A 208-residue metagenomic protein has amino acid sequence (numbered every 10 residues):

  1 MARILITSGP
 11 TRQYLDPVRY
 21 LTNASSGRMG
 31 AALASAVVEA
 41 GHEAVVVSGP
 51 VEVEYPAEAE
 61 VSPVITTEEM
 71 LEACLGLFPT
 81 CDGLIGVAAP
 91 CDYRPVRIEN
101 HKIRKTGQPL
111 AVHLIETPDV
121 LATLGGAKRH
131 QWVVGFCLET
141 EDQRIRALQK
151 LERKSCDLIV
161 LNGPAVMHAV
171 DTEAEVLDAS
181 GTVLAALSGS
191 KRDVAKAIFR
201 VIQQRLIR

Functional and structural regions predicted by a protein language model:
M1-R208: A cross-family phosphate/adenosyl-ligand binding-site feature
